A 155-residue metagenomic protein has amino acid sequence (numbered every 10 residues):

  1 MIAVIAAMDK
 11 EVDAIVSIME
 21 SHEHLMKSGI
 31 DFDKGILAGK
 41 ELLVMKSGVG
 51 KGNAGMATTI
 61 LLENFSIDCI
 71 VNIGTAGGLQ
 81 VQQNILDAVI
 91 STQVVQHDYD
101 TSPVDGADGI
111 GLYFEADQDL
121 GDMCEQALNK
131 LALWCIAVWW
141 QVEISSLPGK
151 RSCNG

Functional and structural regions predicted by a protein language model:
M1-A3: Extreme N-terminal starter segment of soluble prokaryotic enzymes
E11-I15, N53: Short N-terminal binding/cap micro-motifs at the start of the first secondary-structure element
I15-S17, Q93: A ubiquitous, low-specificity "background" feature that marks scattered single residues across proteins without
M19-S21: Short Gly/aromatic-enriched secondary-structure transition segments
L25-G155: Glycine-rich phosphate- or other oxyanion-binding loops that anchor nucleotides, phosphorylated ligands
